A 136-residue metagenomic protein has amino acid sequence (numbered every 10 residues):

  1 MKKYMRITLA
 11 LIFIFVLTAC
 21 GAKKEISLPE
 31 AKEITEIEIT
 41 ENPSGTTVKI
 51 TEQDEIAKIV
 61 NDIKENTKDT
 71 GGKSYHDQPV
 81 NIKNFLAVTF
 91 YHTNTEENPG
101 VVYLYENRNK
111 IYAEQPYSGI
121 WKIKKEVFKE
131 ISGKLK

Functional and structural regions predicted by a protein language model:
M1-R6: Positively charged n-region of N-terminal signal peptides that target proteins for export
I7-I14: Sec-dependent N-terminal signal peptides
V16-A19: C-terminal motif of bacterial Sec signal peptides marking the signal peptidase cleavage site
G21-K23: Bacterial signal peptide processing site
E25-I34: N-terminal helix-cap/turn-to-beta initiation motif at the start of protein domains
I39-Y75: Post-signal-peptide N-terminal segment of Sec-exported extracytoplasmic proteins
D69-N109: Short, structured surface segments that line ligand/substrate-binding pockets
H92-K136: Short, well-ordered, aromatic-rich surface patches in folded extracellular/luminal domains
